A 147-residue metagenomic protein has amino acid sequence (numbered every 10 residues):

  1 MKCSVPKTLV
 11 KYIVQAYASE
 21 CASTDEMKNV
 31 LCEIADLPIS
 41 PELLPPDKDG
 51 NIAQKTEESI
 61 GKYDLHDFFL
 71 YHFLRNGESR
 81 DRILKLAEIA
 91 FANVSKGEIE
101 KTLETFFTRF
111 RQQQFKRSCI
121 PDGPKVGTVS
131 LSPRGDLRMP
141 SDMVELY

Functional and structural regions predicted by a protein language model:
M1-Y147: ATP/NTP-dependent adenylation/nucleotidyl-transfer catalytic domains that generate, transfer, or process NMP-activated
